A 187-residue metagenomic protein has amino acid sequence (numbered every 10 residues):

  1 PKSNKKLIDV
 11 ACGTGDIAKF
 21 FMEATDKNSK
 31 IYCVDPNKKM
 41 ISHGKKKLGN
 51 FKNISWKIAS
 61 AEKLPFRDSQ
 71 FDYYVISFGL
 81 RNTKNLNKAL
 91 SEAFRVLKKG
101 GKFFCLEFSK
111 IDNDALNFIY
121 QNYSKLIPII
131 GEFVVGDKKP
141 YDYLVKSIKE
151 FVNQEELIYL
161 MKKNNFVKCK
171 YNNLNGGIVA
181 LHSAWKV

Functional and structural regions predicted by a protein language model:
K6-K63: Class I SAM-dependent methyltransferase SAM/SAH-binding core
V34, K110-L160, N164, K170: C-terminal alpha-helical "lid/dimerization" subdomain adjacent to the S-adenosyl-L-methionine
E62-Y74: A short acidic, Gly/Pro-enriched loop at the edge of an enzyme's catalytic core that lines a small-molecule cofactor
D72-L86: A short SAM/SAH-binding and catalytic strip from SAM-dependent methyltransferases
N87-K99: A short glycine-rich, Lys/Arg-flanked "PGG" loop and its adjoining helix->strand segment in the class I
G100-F108: Conserved beta-strand signature within the Rossmann-like core of class I S-adenosyl-L-methionine
I158, N164-V187: Core SAM-dependent methyltransferase catalytic element
